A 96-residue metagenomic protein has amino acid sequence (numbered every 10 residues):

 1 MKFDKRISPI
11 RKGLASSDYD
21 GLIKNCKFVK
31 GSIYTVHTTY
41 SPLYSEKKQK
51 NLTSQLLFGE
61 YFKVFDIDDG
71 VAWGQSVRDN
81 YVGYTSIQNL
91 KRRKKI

Functional and structural regions predicted by a protein language model:
M1-S32, K48-K50, S54, F58-I96: Boundary regions of SH3-family modules and the immediately adjacent low-complexity/disordered segments in eukaryotic
H37-K47: Short, structured beta-strand/loop micro-motifs enriched in basic residues and often containing a Trp
